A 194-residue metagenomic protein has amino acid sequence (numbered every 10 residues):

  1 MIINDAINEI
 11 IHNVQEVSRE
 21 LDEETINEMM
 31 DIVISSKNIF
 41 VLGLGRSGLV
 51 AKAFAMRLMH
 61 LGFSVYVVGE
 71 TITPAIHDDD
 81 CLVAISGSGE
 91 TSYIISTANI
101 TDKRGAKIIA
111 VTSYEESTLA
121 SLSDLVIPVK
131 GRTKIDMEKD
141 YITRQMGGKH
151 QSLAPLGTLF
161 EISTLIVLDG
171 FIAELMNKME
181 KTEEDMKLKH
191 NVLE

Functional and structural regions predicted by a protein language model:
M1, D169-E194: A short, charged, Gly/Pro-tolerant segment at domain boundaries
M1-E20: Generic N-terminal amphipathic, Lys/Arg-enriched alpha-helix
E9, E16, E28, I162 (+2 more regions): Alpha-helical scaffold segments in soluble metabolic enzymes
E16-E23, F63, G131-R132, A173-K181: Generic secondary-structure signature for well-ordered alpha-helical cores
S18-S35: A short, well-structured juxtamembrane/interface segment
I39-L44, V50-I162: Glycine-rich phosphate-binding loops that contact phosphosugars or nucleotide phosphates
